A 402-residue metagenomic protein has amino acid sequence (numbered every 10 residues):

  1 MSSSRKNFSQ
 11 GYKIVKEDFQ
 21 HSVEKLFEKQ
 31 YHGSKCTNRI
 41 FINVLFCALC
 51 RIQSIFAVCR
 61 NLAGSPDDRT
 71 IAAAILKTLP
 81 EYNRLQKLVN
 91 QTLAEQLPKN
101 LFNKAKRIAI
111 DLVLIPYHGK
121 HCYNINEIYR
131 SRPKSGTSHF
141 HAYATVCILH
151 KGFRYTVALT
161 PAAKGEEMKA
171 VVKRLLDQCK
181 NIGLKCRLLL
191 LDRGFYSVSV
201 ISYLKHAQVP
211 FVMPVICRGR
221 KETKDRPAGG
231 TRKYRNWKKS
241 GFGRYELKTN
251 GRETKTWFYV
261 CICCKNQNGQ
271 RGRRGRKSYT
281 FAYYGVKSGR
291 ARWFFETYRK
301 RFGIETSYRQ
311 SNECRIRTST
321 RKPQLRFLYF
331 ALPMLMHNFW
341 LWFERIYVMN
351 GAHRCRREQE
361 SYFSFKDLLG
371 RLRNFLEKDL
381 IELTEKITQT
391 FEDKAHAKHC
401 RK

Functional and structural regions predicted by a protein language model:
M1-K35, R51, N61-G64, A228-C264 (+3 more regions): A short, flexible helix-boundary coil/loop motif
N7, H21-N90, V146-R154, R187 (+3 more regions): Short, positively charged, Gly/Tyr-enriched micro-motifs that form contact patches at catalytic or ligand/partner
F27-Y31, A291-T297, Q310-F330, Y347-G351: Short, solvent-exposed helix-loop connector elements
N43-V44, V58-R60, K104-H118, V146 (+6 more regions): Short, conserved catalytic/metal-binding motifs centered on acidic residues
A72-H150: Active-site-proximal, Lys/Arg-enriched surface segment that forms a nucleic-acid-binding/basic interface patch
R130-L184, Y279: Electropositive, glycine- and tryptophan-enriched low-complexity nucleic-acid-binding patches
G165-R226: Domain-level cores of phosphate- or acyl-group-handling catalytic modules
A207-N312: An anionic, glycine-rich sequence signature occurring as long contiguous blocks
